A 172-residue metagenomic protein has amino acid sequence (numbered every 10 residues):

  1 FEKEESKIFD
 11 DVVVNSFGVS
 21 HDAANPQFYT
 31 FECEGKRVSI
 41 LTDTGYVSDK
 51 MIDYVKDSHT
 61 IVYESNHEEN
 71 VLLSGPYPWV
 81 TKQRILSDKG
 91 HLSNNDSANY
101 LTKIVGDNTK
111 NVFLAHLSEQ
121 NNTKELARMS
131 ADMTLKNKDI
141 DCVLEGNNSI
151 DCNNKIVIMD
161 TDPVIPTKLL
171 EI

Functional and structural regions predicted by a protein language model:
F1-K3, D160-T161: Short acidic-hydrophobic, aromatic-tinged amphipathic segments that line or gate anion-handling sites
E2-T60, K168-I172: Core dinuclear metal-dependent hydrolase active-site scaffold
D43, L117, P163: Cofactor-binding loop segments of dinucleotide-utilizing enzymes, especially the Rossmann-like FAD- and NAD(P)+-binding
D49-D151, I156-I158: Cap/insert and terminal regions of metallo-dependent hydrolase folds
N154-I172: Short, basic/aromatic-enriched C-terminal tail that caps enzymatic domains
